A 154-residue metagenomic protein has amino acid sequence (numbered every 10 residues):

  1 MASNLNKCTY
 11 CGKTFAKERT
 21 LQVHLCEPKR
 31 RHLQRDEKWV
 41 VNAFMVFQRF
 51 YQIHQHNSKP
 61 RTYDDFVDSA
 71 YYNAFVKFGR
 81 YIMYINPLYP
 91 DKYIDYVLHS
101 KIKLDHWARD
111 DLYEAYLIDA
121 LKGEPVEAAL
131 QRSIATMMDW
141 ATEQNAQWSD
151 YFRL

Functional and structural regions predicted by a protein language model:
M1-F44: C-terminal recognition-helix end and immediately following basic linker of small zinc-binding "finger" domains
Y51-L154: Intrinsically disordered, low-complexity acidic and serine/threonine/proline-rich regulatory regions
